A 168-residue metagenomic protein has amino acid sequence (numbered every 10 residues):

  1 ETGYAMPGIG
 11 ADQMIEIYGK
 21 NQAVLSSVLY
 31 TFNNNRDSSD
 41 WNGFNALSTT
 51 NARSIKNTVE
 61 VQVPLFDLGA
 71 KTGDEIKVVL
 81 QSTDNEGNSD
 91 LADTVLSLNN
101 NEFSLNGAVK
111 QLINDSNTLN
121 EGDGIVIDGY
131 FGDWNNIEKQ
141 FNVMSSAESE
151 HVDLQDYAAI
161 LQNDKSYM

Functional and structural regions predicted by a protein language model:
E1, Q155-A159, N163-M168: A carbohydrate-recognition surface predominantly in extracellular/luminal proteins
T2-N21, S54-T58, L65-E138: Acidic/polar low-complexity flexible segments
I9, I17-R53: Glycine-aromatic-enriched beta-strand/loop faces of beta-sandwich-type recognition domains, especially lectin-like
M14, T49-N51, D156-I160: Short, surface-exposed charged micro-motifs
Q22-A23, D37, N57-V59, S166-M168: Hydrophobic residues embedded in beta-strands of well-ordered beta-sheets
G43-T49, P64, D153-D156: Short structured motifs
F131, A147-E148, Q162-K165: Hydrophobic, conserved cores of late-appearing folded domains
I137-D153: Extracellular glycan-recognition surfaces and repeat-rich motifs
